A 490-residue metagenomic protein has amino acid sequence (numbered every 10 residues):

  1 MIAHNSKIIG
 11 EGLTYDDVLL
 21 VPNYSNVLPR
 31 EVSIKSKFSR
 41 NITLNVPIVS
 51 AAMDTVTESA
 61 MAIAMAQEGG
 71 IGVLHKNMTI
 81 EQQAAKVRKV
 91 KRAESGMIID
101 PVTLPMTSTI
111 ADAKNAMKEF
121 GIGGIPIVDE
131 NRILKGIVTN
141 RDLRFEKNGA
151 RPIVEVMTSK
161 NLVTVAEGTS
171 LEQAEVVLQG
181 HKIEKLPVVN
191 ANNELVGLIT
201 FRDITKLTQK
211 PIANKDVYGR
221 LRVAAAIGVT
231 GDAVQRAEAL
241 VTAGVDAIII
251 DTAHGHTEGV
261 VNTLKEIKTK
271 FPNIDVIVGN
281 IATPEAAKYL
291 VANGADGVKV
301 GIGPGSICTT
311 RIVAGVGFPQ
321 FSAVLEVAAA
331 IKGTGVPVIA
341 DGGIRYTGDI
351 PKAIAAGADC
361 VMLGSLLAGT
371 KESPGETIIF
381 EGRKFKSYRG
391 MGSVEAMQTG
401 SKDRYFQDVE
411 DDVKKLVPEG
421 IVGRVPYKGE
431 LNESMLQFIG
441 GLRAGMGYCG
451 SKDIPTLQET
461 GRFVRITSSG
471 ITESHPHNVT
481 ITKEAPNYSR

Functional and structural regions predicted by a protein language model:
M1-Y24, L104-P105, A166, Q173-V176 (+3 more regions): Alpha/beta catalytic cores of nucleotide-metabolism and tRNA/nucleoside-modifying enzymes
R30, T79-R88, E146-A150, E194-N214 (+5 more regions): Active-site-adjacent beta->alpha loops and helix N-cap segments on the catalytic face of soluble alpha/beta enzymes
R30-L44, A51-M53, Q82-F120, I127-D129 (+5 more regions): Bateman/CBS regulatory modules and CBS-like beta-alpha motifs in cytosolic regions of diverse proteins
T43-S50, G96-P101, K160, D216-A226 (+3 more regions): Short beta-strand/loop segments at the ligand-binding rim of alpha/beta enzyme cores
A60-I63, V234-A243, A282-V300, A340 (+1 more regions): Catalytic cores of alpha/beta
Q67-Q82, V245-T257, D296-A314, I344-I378: Glycine-rich phosphate-binding active-site loops on the catalytic face of alpha/beta enzymes
L74-N77, T103-L104, G124-P126, T164-V165 (+6 more regions): Catalytic beta/alpha-barrel core
L74-T79, I122, P126, I133-G149 (+4 more regions): Short beta->alpha transition motifs characteristic of CBS
